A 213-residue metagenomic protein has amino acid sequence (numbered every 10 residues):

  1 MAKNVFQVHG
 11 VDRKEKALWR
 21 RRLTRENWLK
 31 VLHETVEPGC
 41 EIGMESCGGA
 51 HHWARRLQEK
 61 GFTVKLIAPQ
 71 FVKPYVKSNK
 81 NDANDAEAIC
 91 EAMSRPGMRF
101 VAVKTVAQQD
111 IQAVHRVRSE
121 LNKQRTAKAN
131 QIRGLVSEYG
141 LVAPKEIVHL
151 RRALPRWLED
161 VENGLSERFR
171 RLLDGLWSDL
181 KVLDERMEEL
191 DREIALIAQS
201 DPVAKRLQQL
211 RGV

Functional and structural regions predicted by a protein language model:
M1-V213: A detector of single, family-specific signature residues that are central to catalytic or substrate-handling motifs
